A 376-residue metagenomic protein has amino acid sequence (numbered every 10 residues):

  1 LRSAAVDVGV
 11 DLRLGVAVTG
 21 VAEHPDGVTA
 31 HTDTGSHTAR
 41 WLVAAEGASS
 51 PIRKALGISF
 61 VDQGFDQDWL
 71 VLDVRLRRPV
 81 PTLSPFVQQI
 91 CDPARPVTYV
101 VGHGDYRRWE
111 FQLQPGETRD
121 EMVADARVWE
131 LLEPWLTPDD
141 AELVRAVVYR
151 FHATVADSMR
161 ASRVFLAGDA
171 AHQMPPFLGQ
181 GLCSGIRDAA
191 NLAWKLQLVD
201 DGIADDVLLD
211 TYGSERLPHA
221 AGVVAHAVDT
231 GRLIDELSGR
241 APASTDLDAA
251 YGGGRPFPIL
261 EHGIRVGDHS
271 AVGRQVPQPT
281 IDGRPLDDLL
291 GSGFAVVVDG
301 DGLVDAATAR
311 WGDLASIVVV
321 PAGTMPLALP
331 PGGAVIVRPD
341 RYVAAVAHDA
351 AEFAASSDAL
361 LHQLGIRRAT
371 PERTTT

Functional and structural regions predicted by a protein language model:
L1-P242, V318, T370-T376: Core Rossmann-like FAD-binding/catalytic domain of the broad FAD-dependent monooxygenase superfamily
R2-G9, E130, L198-T376: Helical substrate-recognition/capping region of FAD-dependent monooxygenase/halogenase enzymes
